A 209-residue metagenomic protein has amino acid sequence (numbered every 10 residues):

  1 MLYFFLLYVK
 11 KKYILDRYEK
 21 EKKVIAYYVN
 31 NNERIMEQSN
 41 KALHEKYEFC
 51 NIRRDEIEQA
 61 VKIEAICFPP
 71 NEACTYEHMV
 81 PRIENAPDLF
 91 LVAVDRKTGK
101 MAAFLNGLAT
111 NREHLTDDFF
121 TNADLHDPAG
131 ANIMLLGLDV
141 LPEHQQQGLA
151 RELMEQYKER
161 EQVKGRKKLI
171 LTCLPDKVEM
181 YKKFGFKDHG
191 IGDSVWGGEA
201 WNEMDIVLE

Functional and structural regions predicted by a protein language model:
F4, K11-Y13, K20-K23: Polybasic, lysine-rich low-complexity intrinsically disordered segments
K46-A60: A short beta-loop-alpha structural element at the N-terminal edge of CoA-dependent acyl/N-acetyltransferase catalytic
K62-T75, R82: Helix-loop element at the rim of GNAT/NAT acetyltransferase active sites that forms part of the acceptor-substrate
F90-D95: Cytosolic beta-strand hydrophobic patch enriched in CBS
T98-L138, Q145, E155, V195-A200: Conserved acyl-donor/pantetheine-binding loop and adjacent beta-alpha core of acyl/acetyltransferases and related
A109-R112, I170-T172, K182, K187-E203: Conserved catalytic-core motifs of GNAT/GCN5-like acyltransferases
M154, E161-C173: Conserved GNAT acetyl-CoA-binding A-motif
